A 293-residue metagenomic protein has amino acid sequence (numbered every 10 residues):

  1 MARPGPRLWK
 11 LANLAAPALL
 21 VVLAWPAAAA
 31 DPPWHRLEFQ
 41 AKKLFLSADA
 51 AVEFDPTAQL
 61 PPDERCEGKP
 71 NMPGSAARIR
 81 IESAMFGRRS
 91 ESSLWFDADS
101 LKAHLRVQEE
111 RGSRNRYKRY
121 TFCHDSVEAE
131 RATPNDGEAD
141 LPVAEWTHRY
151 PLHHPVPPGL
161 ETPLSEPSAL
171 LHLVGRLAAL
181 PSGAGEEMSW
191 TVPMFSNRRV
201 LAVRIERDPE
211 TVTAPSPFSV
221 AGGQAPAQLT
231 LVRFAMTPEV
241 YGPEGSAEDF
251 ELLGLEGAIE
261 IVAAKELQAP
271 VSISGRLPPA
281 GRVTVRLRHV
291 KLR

Functional and structural regions predicted by a protein language model:
M1-W9: N-terminal secretory signal peptides that target proteins for export/translocation
P4, L20-V21, R106, S126: Detector for intrinsically disordered, low-structure N-terminal pre-sequences
N13-A24: Bacterial N-terminal signal peptides
W25-A29: Sec/Tat signal peptide C-region and signal peptidase I cleavage site
A30-S126, A179-R293: Acidic, serine/threonine-rich low-complexity disordered tracts
K118-T191: A charged, solvent-exposed segment within the mature domains of Sec-exported extracytoplasmic proteins
